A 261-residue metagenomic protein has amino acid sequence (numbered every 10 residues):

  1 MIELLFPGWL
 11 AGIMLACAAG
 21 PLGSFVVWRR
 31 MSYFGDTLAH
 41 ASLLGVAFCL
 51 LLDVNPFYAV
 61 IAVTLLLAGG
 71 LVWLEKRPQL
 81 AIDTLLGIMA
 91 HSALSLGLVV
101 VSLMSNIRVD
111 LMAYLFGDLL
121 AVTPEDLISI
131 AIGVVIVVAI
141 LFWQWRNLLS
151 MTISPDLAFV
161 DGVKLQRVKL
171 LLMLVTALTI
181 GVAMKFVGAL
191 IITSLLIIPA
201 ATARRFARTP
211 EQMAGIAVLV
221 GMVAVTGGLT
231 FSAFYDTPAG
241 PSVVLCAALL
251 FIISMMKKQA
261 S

Functional and structural regions predicted by a protein language model:
M1, L115, L119, V220-A260: C-terminal binding/interaction regions
M1-C17: Membrane-interfacial amphipathic/re-entrant helices at transmembrane-helix boundaries
F6-P7, K76-P78, L86-N147, L174: Transmembrane helix-bundle core of multi-pass membrane transporters and related energy-transducing complexes
G8-A11, P56-T64, D83, G87 (+3 more regions): Loop-to-transmembrane alpha-helix initiation sites
S24-I107, A203-G215, S232-F234, Q259-A260: Short loop segments and helix-boundary regions at transmembrane helix junctions of multi-pass inner-membrane proteins
A41-L51, M89-V101, A121, L165-L170 (+3 more regions): Small-residue-rich segments of transmembrane alpha-helices in multi-pass membrane proteins, especially helix faces
A139-L172: Membrane-helix/interface signature in polytopic inner-membrane proteins
I192-P241: Transmembrane alpha-helical segments in multi-pass inner-membrane proteins
